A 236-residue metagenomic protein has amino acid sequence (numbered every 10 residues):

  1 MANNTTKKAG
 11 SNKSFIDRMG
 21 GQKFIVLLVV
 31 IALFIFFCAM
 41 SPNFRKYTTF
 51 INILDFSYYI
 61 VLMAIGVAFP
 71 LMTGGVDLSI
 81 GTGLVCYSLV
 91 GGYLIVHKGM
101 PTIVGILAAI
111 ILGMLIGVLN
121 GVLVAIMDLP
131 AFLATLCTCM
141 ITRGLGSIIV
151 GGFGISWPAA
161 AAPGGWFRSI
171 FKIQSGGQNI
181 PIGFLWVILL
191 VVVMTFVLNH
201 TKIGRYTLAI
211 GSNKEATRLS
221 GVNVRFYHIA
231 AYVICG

Functional and structural regions predicted by a protein language model:
M1-F24, R45: Transmembrane alpha-helical segments of polytopic membrane transport and secretion proteins
F15-K23, Y47-D55, K98-V104, S169-L185: Interfacial loop-to-helix junctions that mark the boundaries of transmembrane helices in multi-pass membrane
D17, F132-T201, Y227-A230: Transmembrane helix-bundle core of multi-pass membrane transporters and related energy-transducing complexes
K23-L28, I53, I60-V61, T82-C86 (+4 more regions): Hydrophobic alpha-helical transmembrane segments
V26-A39, V67, C139-G144, W186-V197 (+1 more regions): Hydrophobic core segments of alpha-helical transmembrane domains in multi-pass membrane transport and ion-translocation
I35-K98, V122-L129, A216: Single transmembrane alpha-helix segments in multi-pass membrane proteins
Y59-I60, S88-L89, C137-G146, L219-G221: Small-residue-rich segments of transmembrane alpha-helices in multi-pass membrane proteins, especially helix faces
P101-G105, L115-N120, V124, G177-G236: Helix-loop-helix "hairpin" substructures at the membrane interface of multi-pass membrane proteins
